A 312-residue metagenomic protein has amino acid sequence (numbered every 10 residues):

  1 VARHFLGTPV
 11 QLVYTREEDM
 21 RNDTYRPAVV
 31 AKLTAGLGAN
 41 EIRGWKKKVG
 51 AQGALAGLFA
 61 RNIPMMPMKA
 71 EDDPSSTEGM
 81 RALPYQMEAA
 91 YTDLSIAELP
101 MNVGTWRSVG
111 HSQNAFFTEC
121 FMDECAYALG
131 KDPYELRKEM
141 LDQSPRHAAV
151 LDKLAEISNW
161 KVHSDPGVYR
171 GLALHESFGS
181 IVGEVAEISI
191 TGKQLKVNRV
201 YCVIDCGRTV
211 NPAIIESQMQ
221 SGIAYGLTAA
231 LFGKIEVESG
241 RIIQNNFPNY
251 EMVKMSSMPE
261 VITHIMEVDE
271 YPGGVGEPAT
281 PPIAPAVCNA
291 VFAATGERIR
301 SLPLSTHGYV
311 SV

Functional and structural regions predicted by a protein language model:
V1-V312: Cofactor-binding beta-sheet edge motifs in enzyme active sites
